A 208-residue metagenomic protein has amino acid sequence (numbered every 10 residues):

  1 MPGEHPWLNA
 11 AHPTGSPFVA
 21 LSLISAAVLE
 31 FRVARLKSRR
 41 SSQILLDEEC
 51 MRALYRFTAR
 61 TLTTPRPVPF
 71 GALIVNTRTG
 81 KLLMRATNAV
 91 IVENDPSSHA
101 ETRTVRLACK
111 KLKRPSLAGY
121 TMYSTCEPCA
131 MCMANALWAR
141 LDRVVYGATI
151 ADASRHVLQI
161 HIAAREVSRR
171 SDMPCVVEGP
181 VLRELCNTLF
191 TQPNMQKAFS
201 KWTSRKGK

Functional and structural regions predicted by a protein language model:
H5-L62, N135-K208: Zinc-dependent deaminase
P65-P69: Short, flexible loop/turn motifs enriched in small residues
F70-V75: Short beta-strand scaffold segments in enzyme catalytic cores
K81-V90: Short beta->alpha transition motifs characteristic of CBS
M84-R85, E101-K110: Glycine/small-residue-rich phosphate/adenosyl-binding loop
V90-R103: A short, polar/charged loop-to-alpha-helix boundary motif
R114-C126: Immediate flanking context of iron-sulfur cluster ligation sites
C126-A134, W138: Conserved redox-active cysteine motifs that mediate thiol-disulfide chemistry, especially di-cysteine Cys-X(1-2)-Cys
